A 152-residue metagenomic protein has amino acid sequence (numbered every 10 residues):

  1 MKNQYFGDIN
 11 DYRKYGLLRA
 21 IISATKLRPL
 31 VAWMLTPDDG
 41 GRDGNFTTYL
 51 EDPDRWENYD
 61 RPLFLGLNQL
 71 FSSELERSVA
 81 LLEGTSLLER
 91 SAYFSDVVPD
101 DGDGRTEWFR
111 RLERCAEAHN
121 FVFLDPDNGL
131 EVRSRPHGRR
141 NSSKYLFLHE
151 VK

Functional and structural regions predicted by a protein language model:
M1-K152: Class I S-adenosyl-L-methionine-dependent methyltransferase catalytic core
